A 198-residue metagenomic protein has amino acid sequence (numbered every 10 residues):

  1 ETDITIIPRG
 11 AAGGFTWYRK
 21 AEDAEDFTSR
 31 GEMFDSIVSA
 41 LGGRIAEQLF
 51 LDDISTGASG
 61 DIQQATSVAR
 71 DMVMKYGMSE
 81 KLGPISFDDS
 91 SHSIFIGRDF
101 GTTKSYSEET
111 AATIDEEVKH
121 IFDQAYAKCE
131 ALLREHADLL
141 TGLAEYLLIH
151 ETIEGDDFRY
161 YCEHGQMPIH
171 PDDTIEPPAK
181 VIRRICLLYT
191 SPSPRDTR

Functional and structural regions predicted by a protein language model:
E1-S191: Soluble catalytic regions of large protease machineries
P192-R198: A short, hydrophobic C-terminal helix/tail in secreted or cell-surface proteins
